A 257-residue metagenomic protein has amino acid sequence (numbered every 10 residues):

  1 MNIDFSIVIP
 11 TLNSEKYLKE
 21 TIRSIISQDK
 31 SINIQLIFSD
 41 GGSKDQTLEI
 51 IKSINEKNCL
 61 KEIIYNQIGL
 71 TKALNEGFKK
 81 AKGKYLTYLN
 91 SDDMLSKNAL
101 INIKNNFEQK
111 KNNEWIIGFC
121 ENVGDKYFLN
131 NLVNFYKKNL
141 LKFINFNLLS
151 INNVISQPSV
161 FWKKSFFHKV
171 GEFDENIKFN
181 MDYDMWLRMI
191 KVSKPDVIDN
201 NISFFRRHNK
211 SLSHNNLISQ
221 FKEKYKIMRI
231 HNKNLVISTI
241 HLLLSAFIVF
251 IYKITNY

Functional and structural regions predicted by a protein language model:
I3-S6, Q35, D184: Cell-envelope/extracellular polymer assembly enzymes that use nucleotide-activated donors
S14-S27: Short, well-formed alpha-helical segments that are part of the catalytic scaffolds of diverse glycosyltransferases
N33-G42, I63-N66: Short beta-strand/loop segment that forms part of the nucleotide-sugar
D40-E49, N90: A conserved acidic beta->alpha catalytic loop
Y65-A81: Glycine-rich, basic loop-to-helix element that forms the pyrophosphate-binding segment of sugar-nucleotide handling
L86: Short aromatic/hydrophobic "clamp" motif used to bind/position activated sugar donors
N98-N131: Conserved donor NDP-sugar-binding/catalytic core segment of glycosyltransferases
Y136-I218, E223: Conserved nucleotide-sugar donor-binding catalytic segment
